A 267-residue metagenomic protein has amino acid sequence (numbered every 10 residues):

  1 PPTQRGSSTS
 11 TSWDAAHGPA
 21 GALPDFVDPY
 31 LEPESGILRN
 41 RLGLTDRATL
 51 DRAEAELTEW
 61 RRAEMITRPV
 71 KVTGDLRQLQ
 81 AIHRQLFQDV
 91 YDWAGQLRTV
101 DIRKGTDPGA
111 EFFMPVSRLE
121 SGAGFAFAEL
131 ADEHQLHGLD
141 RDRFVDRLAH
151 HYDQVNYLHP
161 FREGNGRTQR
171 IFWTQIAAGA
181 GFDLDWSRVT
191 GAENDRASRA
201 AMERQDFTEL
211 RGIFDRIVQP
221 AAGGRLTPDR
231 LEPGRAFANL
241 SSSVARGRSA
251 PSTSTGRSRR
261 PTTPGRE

Functional and structural regions predicted by a protein language model:
P1-E267: FIC/Doc superfamily catalytic core
